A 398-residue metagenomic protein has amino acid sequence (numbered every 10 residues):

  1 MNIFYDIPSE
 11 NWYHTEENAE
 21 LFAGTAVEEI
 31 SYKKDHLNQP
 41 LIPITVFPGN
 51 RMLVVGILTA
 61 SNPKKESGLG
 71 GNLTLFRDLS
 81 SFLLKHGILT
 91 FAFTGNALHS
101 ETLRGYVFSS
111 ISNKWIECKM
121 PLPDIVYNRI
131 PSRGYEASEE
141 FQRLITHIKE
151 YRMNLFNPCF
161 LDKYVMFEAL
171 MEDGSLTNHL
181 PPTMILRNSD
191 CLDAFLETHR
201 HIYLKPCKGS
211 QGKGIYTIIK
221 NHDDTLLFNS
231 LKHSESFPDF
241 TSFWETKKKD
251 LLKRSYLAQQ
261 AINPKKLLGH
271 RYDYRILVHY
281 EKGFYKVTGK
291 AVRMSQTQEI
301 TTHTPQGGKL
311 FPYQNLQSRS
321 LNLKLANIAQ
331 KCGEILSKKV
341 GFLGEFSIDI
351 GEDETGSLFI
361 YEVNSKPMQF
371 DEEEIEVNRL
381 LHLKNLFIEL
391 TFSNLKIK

Functional and structural regions predicted by a protein language model:
M1-R51, S112, L226-L227: N-terminal accessory interaction module
M52-P63: Short beta-strand segments enriched in small/hydrophobic residues
I57, Y127-N128, L204, Q259: Redox-cofactor binding/interface segments in oxidoreductases and associated redox assembly factors
S67-C191: Conserved N-proximal alpha/beta basic substrate-recognition cap immediately N-terminal to, or forming the N-lobe
T146-Q259: Active-site nucleotide/adenylate-binding loops and adjacent lid/helix of ATP-dependent enzymes
F243-D273, L277-D353, K384-I397: A long amphipathic alpha-helix within ATP-dependent nucleotide-binding catalytic cores
R293-I300, N364-E373: Glycine-rich phosphate/pyrophosphate-binding beta-alpha loops
I350-K366: A short beta-strand motif that forms the metal-chelation/ATP-contact edge of phosphoryl-transfer active sites
